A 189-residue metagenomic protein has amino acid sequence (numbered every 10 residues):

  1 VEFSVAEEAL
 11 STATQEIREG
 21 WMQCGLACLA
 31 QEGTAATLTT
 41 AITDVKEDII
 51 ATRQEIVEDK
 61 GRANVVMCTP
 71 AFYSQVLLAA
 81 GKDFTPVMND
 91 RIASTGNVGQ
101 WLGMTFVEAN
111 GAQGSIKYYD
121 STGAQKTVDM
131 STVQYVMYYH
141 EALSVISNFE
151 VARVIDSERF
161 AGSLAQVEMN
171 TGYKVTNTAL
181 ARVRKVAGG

Functional and structural regions predicted by a protein language model:
V1-T34, V57-G61, V65-M67, F106 (+1 more regions): Long, contiguous amphipathic alpha-helices that act as assembly "spine/axial" helices in icosahedral shell and virion
G25, I50, Y138-Y139: Short amphipathic alpha-helical segments, especially helix-boundary/capping motifs
A30-Q100: Extended, solvent-exposed, turn-rich assembly/linker loops in the middle of proteins
K82-G189: Sequence/fold signature of self-assembling virion shell proteins
